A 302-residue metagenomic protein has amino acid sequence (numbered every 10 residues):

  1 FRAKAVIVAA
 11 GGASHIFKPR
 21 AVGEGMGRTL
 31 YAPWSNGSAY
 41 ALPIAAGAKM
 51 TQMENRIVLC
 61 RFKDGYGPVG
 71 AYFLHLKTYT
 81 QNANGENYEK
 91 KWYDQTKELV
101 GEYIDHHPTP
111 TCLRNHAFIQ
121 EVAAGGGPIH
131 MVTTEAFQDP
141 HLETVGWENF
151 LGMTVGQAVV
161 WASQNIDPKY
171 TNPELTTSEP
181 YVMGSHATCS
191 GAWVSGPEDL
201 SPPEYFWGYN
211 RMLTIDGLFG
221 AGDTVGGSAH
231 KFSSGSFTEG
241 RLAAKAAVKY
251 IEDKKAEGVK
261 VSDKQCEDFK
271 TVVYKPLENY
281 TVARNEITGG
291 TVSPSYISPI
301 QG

Functional and structural regions predicted by a protein language model:
F1-A5, T214: Core beta-strand elements of the Rossmann-like FAD/NAD(P) dinucleotide-binding domain in flavoenzyme oxidoreductases
A3, A9-A10, A221-G222: Short, well-ordered coil/turn residues at beta-beta hairpins and beta-strand->alpha-helix junctions within
I7, S14, A46-G47, G126 (+3 more regions): Structural signal for hydrophobic packing residues in well-ordered secondary-structure cores of soluble enzyme domains
V8-G67, S233-A246: Glycine-rich loop(s) and the adjacent beta-strand/alpha-helix scaffold that form part
G11, P299-Q301: Short, intrinsically disordered, charge-balanced linker/junction segments flanking boundaries in proteins
G23-T29, D199-M212, K255-K260: Intrinsically disordered, low-complexity coil segments
M50-G67, M212-T214, T224-K231, R241-P299: Active-site-proximal substrate-binding core of FAD-dependent oxidoreductases
Q52-F232, G302: Mobile, glycine/GP-rich and aromatic-enriched active-site lid/loop segments adjacent to catalytic centers
